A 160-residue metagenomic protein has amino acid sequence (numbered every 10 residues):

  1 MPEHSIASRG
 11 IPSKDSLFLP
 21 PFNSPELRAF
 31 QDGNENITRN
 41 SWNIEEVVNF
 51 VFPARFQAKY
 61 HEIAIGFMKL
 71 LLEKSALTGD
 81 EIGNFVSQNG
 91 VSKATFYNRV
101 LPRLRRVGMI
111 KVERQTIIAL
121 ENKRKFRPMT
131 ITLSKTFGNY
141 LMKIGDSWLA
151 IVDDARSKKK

Functional and structural regions predicted by a protein language model:
M1-S24, P128, T132: Eukaryotic partner-binding/assembly regions in large regulatory complexes
P12-S41, V47: Solvent-exposed, charged helical/coil patches that constitute nucleic-acid or partner-interaction surfaces
D32-K69: Short alpha-helical segments that sit at the start of domains
M68-A76: Regular secondary-structure segments
S75-Q88: Short acidic, hydrophobic short linear motifs in intrinsically disordered regions
G90-V107, K111-V112: Short amphipathic alpha-helical interaction segments
R114-P128: Short, Lys/Arg-rich nucleic-acid/phosphate-binding segment
K125-K160: Short, amphipathic alpha-helical interaction segments positioned at domain boundaries
